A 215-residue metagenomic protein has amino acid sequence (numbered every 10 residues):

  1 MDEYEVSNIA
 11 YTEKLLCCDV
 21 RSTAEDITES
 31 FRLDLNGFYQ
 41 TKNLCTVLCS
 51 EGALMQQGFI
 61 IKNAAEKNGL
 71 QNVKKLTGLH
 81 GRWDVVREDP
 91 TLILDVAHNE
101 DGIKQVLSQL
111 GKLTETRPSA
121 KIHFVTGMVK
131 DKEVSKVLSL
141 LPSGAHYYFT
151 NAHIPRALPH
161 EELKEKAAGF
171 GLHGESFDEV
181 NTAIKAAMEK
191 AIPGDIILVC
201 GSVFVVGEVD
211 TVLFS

Functional and structural regions predicted by a protein language model:
M1-D2, N63, R87, D178: Short loop/edge segments at beta-strand edges and connector loops that shape dinucleotide/nucleotide cofactor-binding
M1-T28: Extended acidic/charged loop-beta regions that coordinate divalent cations and stabilize anionic phosphate/carboxylate
E3, G127-V129, T150-R156: Short, acidic/turn-prone active-site loops that include or flank metal/cofactor- and phosphate-binding residues
K14, T91-L94, E100, S135-I196: C-terminal helical cap/extension that packs against the catalytic core of soluble nucleotide-cofactor enzymes
C18-H146: Nucleotide phosphate-binding/pyrophosphate-handling subdomain across enzymes that bind or process nucleotide phosphates
S202: Active-site-proximal loop/hinge segments that shape catalytic or ion-binding/gating pockets
G207-S215: Active-site-adjacent alpha-helix immediately C-terminal to a catalytic or transition-state-stabilizing loop
